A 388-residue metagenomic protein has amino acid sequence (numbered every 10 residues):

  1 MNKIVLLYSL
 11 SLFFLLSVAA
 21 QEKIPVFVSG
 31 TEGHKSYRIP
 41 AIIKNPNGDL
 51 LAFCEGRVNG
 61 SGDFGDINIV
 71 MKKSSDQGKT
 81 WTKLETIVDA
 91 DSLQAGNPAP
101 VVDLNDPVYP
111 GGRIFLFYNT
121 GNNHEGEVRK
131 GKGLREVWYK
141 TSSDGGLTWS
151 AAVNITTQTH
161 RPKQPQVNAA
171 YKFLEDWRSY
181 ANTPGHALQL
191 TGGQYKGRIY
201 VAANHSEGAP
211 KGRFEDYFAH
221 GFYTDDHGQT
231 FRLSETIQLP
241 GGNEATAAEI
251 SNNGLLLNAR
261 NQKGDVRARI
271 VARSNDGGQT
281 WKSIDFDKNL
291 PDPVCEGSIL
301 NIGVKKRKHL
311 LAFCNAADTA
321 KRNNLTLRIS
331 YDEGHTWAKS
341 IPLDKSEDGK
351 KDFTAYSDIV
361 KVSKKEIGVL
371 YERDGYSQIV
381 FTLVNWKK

Functional and structural regions predicted by a protein language model:
M1-E22: Bacterial Sec-dependent N-terminal signal peptides
Q21-K388: Asp-box/BNR beta-propeller blade signature and adjacent active/binding-site loops in extracellular glycan-interacting
